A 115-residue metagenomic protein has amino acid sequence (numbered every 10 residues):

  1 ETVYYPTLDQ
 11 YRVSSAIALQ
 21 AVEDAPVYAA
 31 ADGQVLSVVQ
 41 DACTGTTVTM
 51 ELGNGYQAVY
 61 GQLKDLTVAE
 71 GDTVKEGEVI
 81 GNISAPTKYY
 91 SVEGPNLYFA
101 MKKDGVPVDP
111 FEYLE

Functional and structural regions predicted by a protein language model:
E1-Y28: Short glycine/threonine/proline-enriched tight-turn/helix- or strand-capping micro-motif at secondary-structure
L8, I17-Q20, T47-L52, A100-M101: Short, acidic/hydrophobic/Gly-rich beta-strand patch recurrent on exposed beta strands that often constitutes part
V13-S15, E23, A31, T44-T46 (+2 more regions): Envelope-exposed proteins and targeting segments
A25-V35, V74-G77: Generic structural motif
A25-Y28, A69, V108: Surface-exposed connector loops and short turns at secondary-structure junctions
A29-K64: Zn2+-dependent peptidoglycan hydrolase active-site motif and core
Q40, D65-V68, A85-K88: Short, conserved catalytic or interaction motifs in soluble domains
D72-E115: Conserved, short, structured surface segments that act as functional micro-motifs
